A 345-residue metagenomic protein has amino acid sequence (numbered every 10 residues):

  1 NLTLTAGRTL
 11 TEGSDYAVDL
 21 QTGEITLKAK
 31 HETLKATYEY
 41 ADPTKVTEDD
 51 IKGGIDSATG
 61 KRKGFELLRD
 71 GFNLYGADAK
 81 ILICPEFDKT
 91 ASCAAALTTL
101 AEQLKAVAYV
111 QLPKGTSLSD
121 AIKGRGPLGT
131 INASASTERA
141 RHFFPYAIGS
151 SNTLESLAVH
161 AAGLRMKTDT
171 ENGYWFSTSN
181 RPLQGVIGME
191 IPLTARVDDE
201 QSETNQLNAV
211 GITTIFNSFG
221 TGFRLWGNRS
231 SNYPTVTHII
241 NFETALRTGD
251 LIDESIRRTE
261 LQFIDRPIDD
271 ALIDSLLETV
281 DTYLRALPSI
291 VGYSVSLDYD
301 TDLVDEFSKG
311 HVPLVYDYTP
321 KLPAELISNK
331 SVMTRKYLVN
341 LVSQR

Functional and structural regions predicted by a protein language model:
L2-I51: Surface-exposed interaction regions enriched in Ser/Thr/Asp/Glu that occur as long low-complexity tracts or repetitive
A6, A36-Y38, C84, Q111 (+1 more regions): Hydrophobic side chains in beta-strands
Q21, A41-D56, S294-R345: Compositionally biased, low-complexity/repeat regions
H31-K35, T44, T90-A94, N232-Y233 (+1 more regions): Short, surface-exposed beta-strand/loop "edge" segments at domain boundaries and coil↔beta transitions
I51-L261, S294, D298-T301: A glycine- and small-residue-enriched flexible loop/hinge signal that marks low-structured segments
I256-L272: Short histidine-centered catalytic/ligand-binding loop motif
L272-S294: Short, hydrophobic/π-rich interface segment
